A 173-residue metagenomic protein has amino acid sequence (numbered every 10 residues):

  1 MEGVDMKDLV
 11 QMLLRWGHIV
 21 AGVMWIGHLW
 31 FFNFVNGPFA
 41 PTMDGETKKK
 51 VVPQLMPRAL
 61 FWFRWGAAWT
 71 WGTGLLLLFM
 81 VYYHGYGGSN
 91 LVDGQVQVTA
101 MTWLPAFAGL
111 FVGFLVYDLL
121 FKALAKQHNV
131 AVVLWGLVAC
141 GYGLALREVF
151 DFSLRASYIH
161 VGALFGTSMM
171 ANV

Functional and structural regions predicted by a protein language model:
M1-V173: Polytopic transmembrane helical bundles with strong interfacial aromatic enrichment
